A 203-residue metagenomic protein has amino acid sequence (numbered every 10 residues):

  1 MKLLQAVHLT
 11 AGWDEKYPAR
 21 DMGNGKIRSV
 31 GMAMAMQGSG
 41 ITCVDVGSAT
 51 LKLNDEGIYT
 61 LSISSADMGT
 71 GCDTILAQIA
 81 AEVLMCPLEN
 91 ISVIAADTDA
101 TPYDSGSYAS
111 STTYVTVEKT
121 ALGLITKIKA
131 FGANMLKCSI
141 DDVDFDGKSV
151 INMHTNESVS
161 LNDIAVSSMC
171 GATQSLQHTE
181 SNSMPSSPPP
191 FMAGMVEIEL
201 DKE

Functional and structural regions predicted by a protein language model:
M1-L84, A96-E203: Cofactor-centric catalytic regions
I91: Short conserved active-site loop signatures built around small residues
